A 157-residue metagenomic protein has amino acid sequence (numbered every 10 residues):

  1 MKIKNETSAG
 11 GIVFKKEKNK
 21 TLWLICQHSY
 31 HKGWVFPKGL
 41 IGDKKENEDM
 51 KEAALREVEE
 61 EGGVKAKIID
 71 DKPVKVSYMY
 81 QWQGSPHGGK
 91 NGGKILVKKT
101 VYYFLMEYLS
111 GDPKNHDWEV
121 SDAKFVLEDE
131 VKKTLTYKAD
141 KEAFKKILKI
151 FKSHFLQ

Functional and structural regions predicted by a protein language model:
M1-W23, G42: Conserved N-terminal beta-strand and adjoining loop/helix that marks the start of the Nudix/MutT-like hydrolase domain
V13-K15, Q27, E107-Y108: Residue-level signal for short segments within beta-strands and strand-turn junctions of well-structured beta-sheet
K18-N19, Y30-G33, G42, V74 (+2 more regions): Short, charged/polar surface micro-motifs in flexible loops or helix N-caps
K20-K65: Conserved Nudix-box catalytic region and its N-terminal flanking loop in Nudix hydrolases and closely related
V35, K98, F125: Short aromatic/basic micro-patch
G63-D112: Active-site segment of metal-dependent pyrophosphate-handling enzymes, primarily the Nudix hydrolase catalytic core
Y102-E107, D112-I147: NUDIX/MutT-family hydrolases
